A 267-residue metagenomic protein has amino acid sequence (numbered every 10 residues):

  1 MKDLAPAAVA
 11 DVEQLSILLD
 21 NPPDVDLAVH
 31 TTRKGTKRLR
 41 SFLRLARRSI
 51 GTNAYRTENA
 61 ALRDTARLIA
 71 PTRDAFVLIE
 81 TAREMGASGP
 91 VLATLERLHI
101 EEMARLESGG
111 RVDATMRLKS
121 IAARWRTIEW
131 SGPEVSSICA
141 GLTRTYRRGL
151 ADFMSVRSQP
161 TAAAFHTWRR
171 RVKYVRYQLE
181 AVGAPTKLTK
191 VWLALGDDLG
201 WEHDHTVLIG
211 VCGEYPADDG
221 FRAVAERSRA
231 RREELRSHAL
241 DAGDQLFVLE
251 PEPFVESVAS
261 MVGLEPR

Functional and structural regions predicted by a protein language model:
M1-R267: Function-determining surface determinants
